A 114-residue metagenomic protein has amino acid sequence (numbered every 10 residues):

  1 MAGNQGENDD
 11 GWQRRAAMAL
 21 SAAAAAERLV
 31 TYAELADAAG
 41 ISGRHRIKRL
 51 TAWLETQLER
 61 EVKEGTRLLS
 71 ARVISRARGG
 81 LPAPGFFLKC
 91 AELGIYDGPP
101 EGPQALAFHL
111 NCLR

Functional and structural regions predicted by a protein language model:
A2-A17, S21-A24, R28-R114: Nucleic acid-binding interface residues in structured DNA/RNA-binding domains, emphasizing the DNA-engaging scaffolds
